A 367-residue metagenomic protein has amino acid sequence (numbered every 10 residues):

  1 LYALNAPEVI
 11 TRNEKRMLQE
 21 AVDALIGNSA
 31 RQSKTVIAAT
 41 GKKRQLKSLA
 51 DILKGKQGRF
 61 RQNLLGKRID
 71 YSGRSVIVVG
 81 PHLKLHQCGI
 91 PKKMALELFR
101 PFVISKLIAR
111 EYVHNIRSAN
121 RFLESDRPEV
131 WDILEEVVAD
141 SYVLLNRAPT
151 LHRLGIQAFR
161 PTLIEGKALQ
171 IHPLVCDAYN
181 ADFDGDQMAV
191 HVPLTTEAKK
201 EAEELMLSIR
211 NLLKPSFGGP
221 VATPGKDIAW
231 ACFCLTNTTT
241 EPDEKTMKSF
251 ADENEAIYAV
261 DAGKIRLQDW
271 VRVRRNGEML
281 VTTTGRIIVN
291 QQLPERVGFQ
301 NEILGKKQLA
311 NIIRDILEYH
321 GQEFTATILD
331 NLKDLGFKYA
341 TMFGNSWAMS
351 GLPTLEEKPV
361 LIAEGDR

Functional and structural regions predicted by a protein language model:
L1-Q45, K54-K106, L163-R367: Feature marking long nucleic-acid-engaging regions of large polymerase/nuclease enzymes
L107-R121, I362-R367: Long, non-coiled-coil amphipathic alpha-helical linker/lever segments that couple catalytic cores to other domains
I116-T162: Long, charge-dense accessory insertions within large macromolecular proteins
